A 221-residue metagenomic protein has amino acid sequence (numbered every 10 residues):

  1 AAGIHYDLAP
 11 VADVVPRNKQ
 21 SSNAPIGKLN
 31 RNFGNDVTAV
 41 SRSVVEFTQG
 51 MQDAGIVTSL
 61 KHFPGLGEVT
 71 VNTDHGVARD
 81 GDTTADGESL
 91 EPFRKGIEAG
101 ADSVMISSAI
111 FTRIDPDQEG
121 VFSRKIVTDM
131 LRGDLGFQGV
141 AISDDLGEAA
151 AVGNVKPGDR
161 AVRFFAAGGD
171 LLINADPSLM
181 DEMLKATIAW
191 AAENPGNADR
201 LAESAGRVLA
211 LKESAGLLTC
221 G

Functional and structural regions predicted by a protein language model:
A2: Active-site histidine-anchored catalytic micro-motif
H5, F137-Q138, L218: Short coil/loop linkers at secondary-structure junctions
H5-N18, L60-L66, P177-S178: Short glycine-enriched loops at secondary-structure junctions
N18-S22, V71, E213-L217: Secretory-pathway/luminal and periplasmic proteins that interact with or process carbohydrate-rich
Q20-N32: Surface-exposed, active-site-proximal loop segments in enzymatic domains
N35: Short, surface-exposed alpha-helical recognition segments that flank or form part of ligand/macromolecule-binding
T38-G196: Second-shell residues forming the walls of enzyme active-site clefts
P195-C220: Mid-to-C-terminal alpha-helical segments outside catalytic/metal-binding sites
